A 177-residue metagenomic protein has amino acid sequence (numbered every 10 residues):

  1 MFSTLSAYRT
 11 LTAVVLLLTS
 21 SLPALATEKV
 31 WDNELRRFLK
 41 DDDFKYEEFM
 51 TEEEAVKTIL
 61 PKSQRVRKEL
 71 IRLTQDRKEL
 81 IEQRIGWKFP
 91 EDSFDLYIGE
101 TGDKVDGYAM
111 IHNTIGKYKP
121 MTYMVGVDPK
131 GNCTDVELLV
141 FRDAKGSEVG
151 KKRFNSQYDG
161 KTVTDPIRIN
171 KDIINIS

Functional and structural regions predicted by a protein language model:
F2-L5, T12, L22-T122, D128-S177: Intrinsically disordered terminal and processing segments
L16-S20: Hydrophobic core
